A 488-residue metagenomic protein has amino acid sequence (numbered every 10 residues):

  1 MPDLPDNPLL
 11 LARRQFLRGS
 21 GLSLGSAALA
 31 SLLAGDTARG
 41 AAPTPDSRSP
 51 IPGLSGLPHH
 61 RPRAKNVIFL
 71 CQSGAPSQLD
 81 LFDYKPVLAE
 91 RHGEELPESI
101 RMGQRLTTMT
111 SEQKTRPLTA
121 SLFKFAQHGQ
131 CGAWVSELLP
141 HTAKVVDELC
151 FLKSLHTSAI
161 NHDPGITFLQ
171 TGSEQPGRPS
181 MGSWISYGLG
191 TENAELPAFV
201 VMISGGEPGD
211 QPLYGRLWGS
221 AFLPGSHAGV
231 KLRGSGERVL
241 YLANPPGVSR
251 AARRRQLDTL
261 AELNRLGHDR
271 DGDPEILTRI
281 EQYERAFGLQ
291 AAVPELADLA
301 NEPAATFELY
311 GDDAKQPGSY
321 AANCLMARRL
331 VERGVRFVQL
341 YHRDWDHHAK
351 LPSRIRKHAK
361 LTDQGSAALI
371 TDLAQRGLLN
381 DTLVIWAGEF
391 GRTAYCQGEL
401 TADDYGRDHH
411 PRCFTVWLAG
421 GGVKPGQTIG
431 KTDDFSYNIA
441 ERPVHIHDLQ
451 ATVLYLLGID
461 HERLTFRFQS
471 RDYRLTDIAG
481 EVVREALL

Functional and structural regions predicted by a protein language model:
M1-L488: Ligand-binding pockets and gating/stacking loops
